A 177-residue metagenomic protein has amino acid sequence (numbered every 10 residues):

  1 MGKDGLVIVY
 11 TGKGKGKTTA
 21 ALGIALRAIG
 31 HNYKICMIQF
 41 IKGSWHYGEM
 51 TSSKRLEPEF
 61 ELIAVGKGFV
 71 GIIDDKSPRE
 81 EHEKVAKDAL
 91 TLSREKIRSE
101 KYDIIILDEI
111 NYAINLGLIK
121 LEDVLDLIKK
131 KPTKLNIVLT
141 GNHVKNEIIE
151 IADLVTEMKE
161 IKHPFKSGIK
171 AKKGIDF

Functional and structural regions predicted by a protein language model:
M1-G5: Phosphate-binding P-loop
L6, I137-L139: ASCE RecA-like P-loop NTPase motor cores that couple ATP hydrolysis to mechanical translocation on nucleic acids
L6-E95: Conserved P-loop
R27, S52, L127, E147-I148: Hydrophobic/aromatic ligand-binding patch that stacks against planar heteroaromatic rings of cofactors or nucleotides
I41-S44, G68-F69, N111-Y112, H143-N146 (+1 more regions): Conserved nucleotide-binding/hydrolysis micro-motifs of P-loop NTPases
L62-A64, L139, T156-E157: Structural signal for conserved beta-strand scaffold positions within catalytic alpha/beta enzyme cores
I73-N136: Phosphate-binding/switch loop-helix module in NTP-utilizing enzymes
H143-F177: Phosphate-binding/switch region of NTP-binding enzymes
